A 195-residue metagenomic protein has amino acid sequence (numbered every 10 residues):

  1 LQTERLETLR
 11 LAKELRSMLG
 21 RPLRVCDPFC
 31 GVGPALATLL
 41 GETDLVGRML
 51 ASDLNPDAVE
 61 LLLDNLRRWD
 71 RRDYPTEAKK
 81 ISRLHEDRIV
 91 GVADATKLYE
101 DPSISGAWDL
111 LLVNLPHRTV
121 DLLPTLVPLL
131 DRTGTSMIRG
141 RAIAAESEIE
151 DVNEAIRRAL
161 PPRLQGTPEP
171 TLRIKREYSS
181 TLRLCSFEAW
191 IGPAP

Functional and structural regions predicted by a protein language model:
L1-D44: Glycine-rich adenosyl-nucleotide cofactor-binding module
A12, R16, E42-T43, L66-D70 (+2 more regions): Active-site catalytic pocket residues across diverse enzymes, especially alpha/beta-hydrolases
P28, V113-L115: Glycine- and other small-residue-rich loops at beta-strand/loop junctions that grip anionic moieties
D44, W69-E77, R132-T133, P162-Q165: Short helix-capping segments at alpha-helix termini
G47-L50: Short beta-strand element of Class I
S52-G106: S-adenosyl-L-methionine
K97, I104-D109, P116-P195: C-terminal catalytic and target-recognition region of SAM-dependent MTase-like enzymes, primarily methyltransferases
